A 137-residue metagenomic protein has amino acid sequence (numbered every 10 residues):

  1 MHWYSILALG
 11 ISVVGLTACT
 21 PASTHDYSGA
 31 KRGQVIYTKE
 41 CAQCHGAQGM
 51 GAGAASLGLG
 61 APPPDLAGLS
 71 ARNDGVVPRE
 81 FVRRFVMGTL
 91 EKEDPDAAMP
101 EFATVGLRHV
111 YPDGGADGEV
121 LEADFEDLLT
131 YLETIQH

Functional and structural regions predicted by a protein language model:
M1-P21: Sec-dependent bacterial lipoprotein signal peptides
C19-I36, D74: Electrostatic cytochrome c docking/interface patches
A22, A47-Q48: Cys/His-rich metal-chelating microdomains
G33-A47, M99, L128, L132: The canonical Cys-X-X-Cys-His
T38, A42, A71, M87-E91 (+1 more regions): Sec-exported extracytoplasmic/periplasmic mature domains
A54-G58: Short cysteine/histidine-rich zinc-coordinating motifs and their immediately flanking basic loops
L59-D117, L128: Extracytoplasmic electron-transfer domains, predominantly the class I c-type cytochrome c fold
E122-H137: C-terminal partner/receptor-binding element of secreted or periplasmic proteins
